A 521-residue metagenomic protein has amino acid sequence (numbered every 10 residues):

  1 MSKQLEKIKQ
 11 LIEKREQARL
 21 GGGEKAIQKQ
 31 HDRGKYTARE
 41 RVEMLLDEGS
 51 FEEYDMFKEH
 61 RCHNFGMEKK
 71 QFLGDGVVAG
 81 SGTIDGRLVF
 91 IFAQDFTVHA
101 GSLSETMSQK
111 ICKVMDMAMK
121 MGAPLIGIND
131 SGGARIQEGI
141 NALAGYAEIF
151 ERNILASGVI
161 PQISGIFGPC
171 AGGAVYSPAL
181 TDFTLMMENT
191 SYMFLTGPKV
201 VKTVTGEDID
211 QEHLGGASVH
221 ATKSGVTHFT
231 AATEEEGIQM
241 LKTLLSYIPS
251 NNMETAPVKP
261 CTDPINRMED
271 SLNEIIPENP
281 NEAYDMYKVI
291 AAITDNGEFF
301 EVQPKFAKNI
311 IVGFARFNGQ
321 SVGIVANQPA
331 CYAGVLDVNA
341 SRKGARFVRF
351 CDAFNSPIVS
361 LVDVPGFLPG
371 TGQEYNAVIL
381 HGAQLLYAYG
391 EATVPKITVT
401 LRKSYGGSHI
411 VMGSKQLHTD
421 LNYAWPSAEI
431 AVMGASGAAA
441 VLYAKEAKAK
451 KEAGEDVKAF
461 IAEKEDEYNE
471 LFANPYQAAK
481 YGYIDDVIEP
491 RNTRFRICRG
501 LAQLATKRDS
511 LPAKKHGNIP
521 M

Functional and structural regions predicted by a protein language model:
M1-M521: Ligand-binding clefts of soluble mixed alpha/beta catalytic domains
